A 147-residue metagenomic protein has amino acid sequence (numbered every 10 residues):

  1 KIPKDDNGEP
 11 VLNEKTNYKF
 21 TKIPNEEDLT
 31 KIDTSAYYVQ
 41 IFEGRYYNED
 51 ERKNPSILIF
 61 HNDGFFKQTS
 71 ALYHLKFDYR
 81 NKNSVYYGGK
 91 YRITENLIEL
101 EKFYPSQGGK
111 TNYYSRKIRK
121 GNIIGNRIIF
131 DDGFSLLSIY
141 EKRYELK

Functional and structural regions predicted by a protein language model:
K1-G88, R92-T94, E99-K147: Lipid interaction determinants
